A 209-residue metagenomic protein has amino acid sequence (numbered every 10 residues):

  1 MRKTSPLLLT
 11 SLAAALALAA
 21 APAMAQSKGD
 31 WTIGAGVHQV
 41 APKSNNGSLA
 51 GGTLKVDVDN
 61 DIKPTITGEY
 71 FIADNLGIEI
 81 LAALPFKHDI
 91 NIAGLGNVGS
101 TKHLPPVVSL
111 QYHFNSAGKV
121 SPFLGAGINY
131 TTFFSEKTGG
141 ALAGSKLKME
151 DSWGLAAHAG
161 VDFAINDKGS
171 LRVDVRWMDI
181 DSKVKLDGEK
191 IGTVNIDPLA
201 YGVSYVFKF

Functional and structural regions predicted by a protein language model:
M1-G29: Cleavable N-terminal export/targeting peptides
P22, G154-A156, D162, G202 (+1 more regions): A broad helix-preferring feature
S27, L54-N60, G96-H103, A143-W153 (+1 more regions): Replace "Gram-negative outer membrane beta-barrel proteins" with "bacterial and organellar outer membrane beta-barrel
S27-D30, Q39-K43, T67-G140, P198-F209: Gram-negative (and chloroplast) outer-membrane scaffold detector with strong preference for beta-barrel transmembrane
G34-P64: N-terminal targeting signals for Sec/Tat export/insertion, comprising classic cleavable signal peptides
N45-G52, D89-N97, F134-G144, M178 (+1 more regions): Outer-membrane beta-barrel translocator domains and adjoining extracellular loop/strand segments of Gram-negative
K87-N91, S100, N166-F209: Predominantly the C-terminal beta-signal and adjacent terminal strand-loop region of outer-membrane beta-barrel
P106-V108, G125-Y130, D151-V161, V175-W177: Hydrophobic alpha-helical segments of small multi-pass membrane proteins
